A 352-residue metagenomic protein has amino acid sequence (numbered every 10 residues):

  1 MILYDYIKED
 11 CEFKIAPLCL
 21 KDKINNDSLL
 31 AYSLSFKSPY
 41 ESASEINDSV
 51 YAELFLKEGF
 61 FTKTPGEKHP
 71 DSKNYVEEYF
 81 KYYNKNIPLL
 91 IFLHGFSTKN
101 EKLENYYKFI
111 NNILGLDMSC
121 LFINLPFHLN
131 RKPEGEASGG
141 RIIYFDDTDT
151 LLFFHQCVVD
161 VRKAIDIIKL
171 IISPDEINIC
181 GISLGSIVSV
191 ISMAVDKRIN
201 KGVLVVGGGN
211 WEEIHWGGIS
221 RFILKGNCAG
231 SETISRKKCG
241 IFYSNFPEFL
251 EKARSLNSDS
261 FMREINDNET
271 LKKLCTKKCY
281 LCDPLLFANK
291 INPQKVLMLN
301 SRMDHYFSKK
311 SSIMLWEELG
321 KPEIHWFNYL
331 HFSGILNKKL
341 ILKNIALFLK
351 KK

Functional and structural regions predicted by a protein language model:
K8-Y83: N-terminal cap/lid segment of alpha/beta-hydrolase-fold proteins
A52, N86-G95: Short beta-strand element of the alpha/beta-hydrolase
G95-Q156: Cap/lid segment of the alpha/beta-hydrolase catalytic domain
I171-S183: Alpha/beta-hydrolase fold nucleophile elbow
I191-T270, W326: Hydrolase active-site cap/lid region
I291-N292, L297-N300, D304: Short beta-strand/loop motif that positions the catalytic acidic residue of the alpha/beta-hydrolase fold
H305-S311: Conserved alpha/beta-hydrolase "acid-adjacent" motif
Y329-L342: Catalytic histidine-centered segment of alpha/beta-hydrolase-like enzymes
